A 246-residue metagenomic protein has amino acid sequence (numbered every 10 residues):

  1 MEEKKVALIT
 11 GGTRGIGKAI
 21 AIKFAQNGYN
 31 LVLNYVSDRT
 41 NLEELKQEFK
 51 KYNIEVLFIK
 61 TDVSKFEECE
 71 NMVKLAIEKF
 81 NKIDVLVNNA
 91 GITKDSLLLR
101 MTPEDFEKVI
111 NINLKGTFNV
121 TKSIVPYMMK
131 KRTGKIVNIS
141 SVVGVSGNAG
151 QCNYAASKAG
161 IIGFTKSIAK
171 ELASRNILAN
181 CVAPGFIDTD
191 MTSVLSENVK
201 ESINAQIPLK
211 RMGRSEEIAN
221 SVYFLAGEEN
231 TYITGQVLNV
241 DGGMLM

Functional and structural regions predicted by a protein language model:
T13-G15: Conserved glycine-rich cofactor-binding loop
N27-E44: Conserved glycine-rich Rossmann-like NAD(P)H-binding loop of the short-chain dehydrogenase/reductase
L97-L98, D105-I110, I203: Substrate-binding pocket helix/loop in short-chain dehydrogenase/reductase
F118, T133, I177, R211-V240 (+1 more regions): C-terminal substrate-recognition "lid" of short-chain dehydrogenase/reductases
T121, S157, T165: Active-site helix of classical SDR
P126, K170-S174, T231: Alpha-helical segment proximal to the catalytic Tyr-Lys
S141: Residue(s) in the substrate-gating loop at a strand-loop-helix junction that position the organic substrate next
